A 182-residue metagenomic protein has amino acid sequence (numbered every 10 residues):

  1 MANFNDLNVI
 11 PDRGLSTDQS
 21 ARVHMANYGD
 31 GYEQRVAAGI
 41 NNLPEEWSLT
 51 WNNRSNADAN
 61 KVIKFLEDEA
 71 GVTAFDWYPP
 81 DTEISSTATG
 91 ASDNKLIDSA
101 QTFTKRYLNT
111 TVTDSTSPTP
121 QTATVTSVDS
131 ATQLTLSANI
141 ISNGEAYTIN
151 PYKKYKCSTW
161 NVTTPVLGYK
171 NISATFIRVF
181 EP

Functional and structural regions predicted by a protein language model:
M1-I84, E145-P182: Extracellular/virion structural assembly segments
A74-N143: Autoprocessing Asn-cyclization modules and mimics
